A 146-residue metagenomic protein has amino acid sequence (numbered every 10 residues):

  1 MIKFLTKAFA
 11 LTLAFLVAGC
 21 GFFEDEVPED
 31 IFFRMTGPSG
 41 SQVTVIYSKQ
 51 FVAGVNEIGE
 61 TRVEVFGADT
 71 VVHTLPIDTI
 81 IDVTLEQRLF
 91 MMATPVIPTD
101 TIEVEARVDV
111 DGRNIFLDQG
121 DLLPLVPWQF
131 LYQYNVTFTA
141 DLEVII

Functional and structural regions predicted by a protein language model:
M1-F9: Bacterial N-terminal signal peptides that target proteins for export
I2, P28-I146: First exposed extracellular module after export/assembly in secreted or surface-exposed proteins
L16-G19: C-terminal motif of bacterial Sec signal peptides marking the signal peptidase cleavage site
G21-E24: Bacterial signal peptide processing site
